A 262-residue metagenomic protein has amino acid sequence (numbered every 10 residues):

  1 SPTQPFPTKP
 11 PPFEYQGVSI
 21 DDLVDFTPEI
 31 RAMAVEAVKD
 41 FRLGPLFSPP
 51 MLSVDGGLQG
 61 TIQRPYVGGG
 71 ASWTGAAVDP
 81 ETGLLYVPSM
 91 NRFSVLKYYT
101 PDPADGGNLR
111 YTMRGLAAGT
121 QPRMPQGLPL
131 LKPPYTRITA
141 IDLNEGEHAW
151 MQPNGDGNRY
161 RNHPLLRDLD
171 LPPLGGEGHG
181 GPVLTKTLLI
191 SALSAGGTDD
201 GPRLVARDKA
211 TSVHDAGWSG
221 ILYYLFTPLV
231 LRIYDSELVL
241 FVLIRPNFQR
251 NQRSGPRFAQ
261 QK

Functional and structural regions predicted by a protein language model:
S1-R232, S236: Beta-sheet-rich non-transmembrane sensory/scaffold domains
L130, F248-Q249: Generic hydrophobic alpha-helical membrane-segment signal
I233-F248: Short, strongly patterned local motifs
P256-Q261: Short, intrinsically disordered C-terminal tails of secreted or membrane-associated proteins
